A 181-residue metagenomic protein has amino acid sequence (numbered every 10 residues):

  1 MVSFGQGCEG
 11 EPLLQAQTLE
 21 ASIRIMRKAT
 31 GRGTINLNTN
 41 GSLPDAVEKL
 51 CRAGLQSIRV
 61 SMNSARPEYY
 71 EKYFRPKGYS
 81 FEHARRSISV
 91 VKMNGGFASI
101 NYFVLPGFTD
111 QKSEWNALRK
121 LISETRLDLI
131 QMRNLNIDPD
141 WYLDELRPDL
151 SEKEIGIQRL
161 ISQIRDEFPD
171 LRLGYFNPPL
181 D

Functional and structural regions predicted by a protein language model:
M1-A21, R27-A46, A53-A84, D128-Q131: Core AdoMet radical
F4, S99, D138-Y142: Short acidic (Asp/Glu) and glycine-rich catalytic loops that position anionic groups and cofactors
G7-E9, N40-S42, N63-A65, F103-L105 (+2 more regions): Active-site beta-loop-alpha junctions enriched in small/polar residues
A16-G31, E82-G96, S151-L173: Alpha-helix-loop-beta-strand connector modules within alpha/beta enzyme cores
Q17-T18, Q111-E114, D144: Short glycine/threonine-rich loop-to-helix capping motif typified by GTGT followed within a few residues by an Asp-Pro
D45-R52, G107-E124: Catalytic cores of alpha/beta
R75-K77, S87-E114: Conserved strand-turn element in the central/C-terminal portion of the radical SAM core barrel that lines
N116-D181: Auxiliary Fe-S-binding modules of radical SAM enzymes
